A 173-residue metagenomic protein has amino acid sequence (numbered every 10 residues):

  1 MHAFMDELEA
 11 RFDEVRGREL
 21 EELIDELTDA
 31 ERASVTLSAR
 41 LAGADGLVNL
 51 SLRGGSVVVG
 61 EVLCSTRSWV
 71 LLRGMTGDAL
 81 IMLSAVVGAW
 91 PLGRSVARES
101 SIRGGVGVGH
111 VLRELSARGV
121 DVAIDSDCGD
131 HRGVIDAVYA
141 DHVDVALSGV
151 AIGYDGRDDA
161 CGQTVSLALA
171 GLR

Functional and structural regions predicted by a protein language model:
M1-V59, L63-R173: Short glycine-rich, low-complexity segments
